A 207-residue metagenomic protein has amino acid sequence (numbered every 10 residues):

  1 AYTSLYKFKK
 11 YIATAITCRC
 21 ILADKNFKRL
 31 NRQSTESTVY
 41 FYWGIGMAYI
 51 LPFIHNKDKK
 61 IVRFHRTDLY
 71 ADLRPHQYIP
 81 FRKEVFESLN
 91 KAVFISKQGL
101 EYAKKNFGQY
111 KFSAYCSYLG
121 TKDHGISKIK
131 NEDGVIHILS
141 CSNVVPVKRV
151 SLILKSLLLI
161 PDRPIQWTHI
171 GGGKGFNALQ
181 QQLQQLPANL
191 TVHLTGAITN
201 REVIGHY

Functional and structural regions predicted by a protein language model:
Y11-M47, I61: Short N-terminal targeting/anchoring amphipathic segment
I21, D123, N143-V150, K174-F176 (+1 more regions): A short, basic/aromatic alpha-helical/loop segment that forms part of the nucleotidyl-sugar donor-binding site
K25-S34, L73-A92: Membrane-proximal helix-turn-helix segments that form the acceptor-binding/catalytic region of lipid-linked
I45-Y49, D58-H76, K91: A short, histidine- and acid-enriched strand-loop-helix "catalytic/donor-clamping" loop that lines the nucleotide-sugar
V62-H65, I79-I126, T195: Donor nucleotide-sugar binding/catalytic pocket of nucleotide-sugar-dependent glycosyltransferases
E87, T199-Y207: Short acidic alpha-helix that forms the nucleotide-activated donor recognition element in Leloir-type transferases
V93, S117, T121, G125 (+3 more regions): Conserved donor-binding/catalytic core segment of Leloir-type glycosyltransferases
H169, Q180-R201: Nucleotide-activated donor-binding/catalytic signature segment of Leloir-type glycosyltransferases, i.e., the conserved
